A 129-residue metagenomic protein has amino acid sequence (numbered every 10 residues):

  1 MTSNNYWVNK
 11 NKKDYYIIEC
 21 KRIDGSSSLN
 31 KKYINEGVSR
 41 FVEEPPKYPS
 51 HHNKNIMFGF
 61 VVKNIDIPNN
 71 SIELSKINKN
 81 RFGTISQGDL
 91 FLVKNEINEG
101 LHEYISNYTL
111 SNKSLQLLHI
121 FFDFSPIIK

Functional and structural regions predicted by a protein language model:
M1, Y16-R22: Conserved catalytic cores of phosphodiester-cleaving nucleases, focusing on short active-site segments
M1-K12: Active-site metal-binding core of divalent-cation-utilizing nuclease and nuclease-like domains
S3-N5, D24-S27: An N-terminal domain-start capping segment
N4, R40-K47: A generic secondary-structure signal
D14-Y16, I56: Generic beta-strand structural signal
G25-S39: Active-site-adjacent loop/helix micro-motif of nuclease/hydrolase catalytic cores
S27, K31, E44-I56, V62-K129: C-terminal tail/extension regions appended to the core domain(s) of diverse proteins
